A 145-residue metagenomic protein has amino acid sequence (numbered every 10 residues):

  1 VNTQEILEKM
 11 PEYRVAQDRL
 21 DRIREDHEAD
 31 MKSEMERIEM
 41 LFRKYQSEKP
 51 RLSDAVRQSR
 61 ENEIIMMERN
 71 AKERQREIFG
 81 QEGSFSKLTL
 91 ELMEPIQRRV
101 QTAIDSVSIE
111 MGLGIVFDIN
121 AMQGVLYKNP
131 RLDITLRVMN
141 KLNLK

Functional and structural regions predicted by a protein language model:
V1-M111, I115-Q123, K145: Amphipathic alpha-helical segments
L126-Y127: Short, exposed beta-strand-loop hairpins at the edges of beta-sheets in extracellular/periplasmic proteins
